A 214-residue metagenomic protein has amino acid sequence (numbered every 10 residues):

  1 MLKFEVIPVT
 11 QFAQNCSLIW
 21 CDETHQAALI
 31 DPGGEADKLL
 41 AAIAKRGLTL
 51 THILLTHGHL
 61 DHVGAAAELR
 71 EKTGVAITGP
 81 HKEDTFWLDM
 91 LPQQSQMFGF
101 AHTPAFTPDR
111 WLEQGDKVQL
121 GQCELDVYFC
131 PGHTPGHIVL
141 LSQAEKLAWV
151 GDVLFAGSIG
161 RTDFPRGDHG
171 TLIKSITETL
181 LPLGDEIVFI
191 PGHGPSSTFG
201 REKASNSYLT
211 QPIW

Functional and structural regions predicted by a protein language model:
L2-R46, V139-G151: Conserved beta-strand hairpin/beta-sheet module of binuclear metal-dependent hydrolase folds, prominently
K3-E5, T49, A76, R110 (+2 more regions): Conserved beta-strand segments of alpha/beta enzyme cores
I7-V9, A101, T107-D109, F129-P131: Short Gly/Pro-enriched turn/cap motifs at secondary-structure boundaries
T24, G34, L60, D84 (+3 more regions): Short, glycine/acidic-enriched loop or turn micro-motifs at the edges of active sites
L29-I30, T51-G58, T78-H81, F129-G132 (+2 more regions): Active-site neighborhood of phospho(di)ester-bond hydrolases with catalytic His/Asp-centered motifs
G34-Q119, A204-P212: Active-site HxH/HxHxD metal-binding segment of metal-dependent hydrolases
Q93-Q96, K117, C123-W214: Metallo-beta-lactamase
